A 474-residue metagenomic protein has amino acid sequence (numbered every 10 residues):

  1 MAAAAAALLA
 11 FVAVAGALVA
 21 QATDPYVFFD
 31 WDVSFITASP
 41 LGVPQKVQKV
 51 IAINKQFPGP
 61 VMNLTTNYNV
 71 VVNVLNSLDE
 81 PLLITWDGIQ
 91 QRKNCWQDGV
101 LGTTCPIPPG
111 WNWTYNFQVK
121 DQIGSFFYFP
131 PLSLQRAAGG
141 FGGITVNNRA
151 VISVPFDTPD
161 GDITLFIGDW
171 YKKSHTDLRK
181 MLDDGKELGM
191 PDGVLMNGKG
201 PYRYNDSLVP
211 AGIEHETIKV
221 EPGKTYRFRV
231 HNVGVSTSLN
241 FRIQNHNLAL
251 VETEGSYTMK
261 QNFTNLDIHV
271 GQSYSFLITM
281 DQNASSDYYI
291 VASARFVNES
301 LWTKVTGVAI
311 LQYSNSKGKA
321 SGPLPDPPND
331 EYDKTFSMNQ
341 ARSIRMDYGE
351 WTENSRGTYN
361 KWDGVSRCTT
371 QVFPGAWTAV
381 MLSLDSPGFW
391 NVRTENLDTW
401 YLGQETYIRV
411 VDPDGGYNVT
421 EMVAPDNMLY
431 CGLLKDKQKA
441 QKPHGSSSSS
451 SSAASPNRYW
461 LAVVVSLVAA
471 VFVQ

Functional and structural regions predicted by a protein language model:
M1-V12, S455-V463, F472-Q474: Classical eukaryotic N-terminal signal peptides for Sec-dependent ER targeting/secretion, especially the positively
A2, L8-D32, T37-P40: Generic start-of-chain signal for non-secretory N-termini
G16-D30, L134-M181, T258-M346, S355 (+3 more regions): Extended terminal and domain-junction accessory segments
V27-P155, T237-L266, D287-T303, S343-P374 (+3 more regions): Histidine- and aromatic-enriched segments that form or immediately flank copper-ligand environments
G110-N112, G223-T225, S273, W377: Trp-centered recognition loops
P159-T225, R229-G234, P328-I344: Acidic-aromatic/histidine active-site loop/patch
